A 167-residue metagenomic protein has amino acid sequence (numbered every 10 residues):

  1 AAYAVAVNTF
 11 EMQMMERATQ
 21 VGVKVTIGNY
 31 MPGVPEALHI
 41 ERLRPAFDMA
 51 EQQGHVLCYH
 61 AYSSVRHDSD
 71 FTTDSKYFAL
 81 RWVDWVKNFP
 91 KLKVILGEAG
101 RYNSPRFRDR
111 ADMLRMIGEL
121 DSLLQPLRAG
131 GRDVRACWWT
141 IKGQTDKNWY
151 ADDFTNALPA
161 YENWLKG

Functional and structural regions predicted by a protein language model:
A1-A6, P32-P35, R101, A136-I141 (+1 more regions): N-terminal substrate-binding region of glycoside hydrolase catalytic domains
A1-E41, P45-H55, Y62-V65, V94 (+1 more regions): Substrate-binding cleft of extracellular glycoside hydrolase catalytic domains
T9-M12, E16, K76-G130: Catalytic-core region of carbohydrate-active enzymes that cleave or remodel glycosidic bonds
E16-K24, Q52, V86-K91, G130-V134 (+2 more regions): Predominantly extracellular/lumenal beta-strand repeat domains
G28, I40-S104, W138-G143: Aromatic- and acid-rich polysaccharide-binding/catalytic face of secreted or lumenal carbohydrate-active enzymes
A50, R106-A111, R115, S122-G167: Aromatic-rich peripheral "rim/lid" segments of glycoside hydrolase catalytic domains that contact and position glycan
